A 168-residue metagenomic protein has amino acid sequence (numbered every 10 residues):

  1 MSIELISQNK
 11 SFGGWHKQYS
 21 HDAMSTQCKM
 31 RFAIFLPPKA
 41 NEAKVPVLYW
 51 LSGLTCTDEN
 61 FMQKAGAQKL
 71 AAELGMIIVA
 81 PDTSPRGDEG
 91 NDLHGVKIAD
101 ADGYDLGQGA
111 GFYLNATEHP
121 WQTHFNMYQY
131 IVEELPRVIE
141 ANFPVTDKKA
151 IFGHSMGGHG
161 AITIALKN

Functional and structural regions predicted by a protein language model:
S2-N168: Non-catalytic cap/lid and distal C-terminal segments of serine-dependent acyl enzymes
